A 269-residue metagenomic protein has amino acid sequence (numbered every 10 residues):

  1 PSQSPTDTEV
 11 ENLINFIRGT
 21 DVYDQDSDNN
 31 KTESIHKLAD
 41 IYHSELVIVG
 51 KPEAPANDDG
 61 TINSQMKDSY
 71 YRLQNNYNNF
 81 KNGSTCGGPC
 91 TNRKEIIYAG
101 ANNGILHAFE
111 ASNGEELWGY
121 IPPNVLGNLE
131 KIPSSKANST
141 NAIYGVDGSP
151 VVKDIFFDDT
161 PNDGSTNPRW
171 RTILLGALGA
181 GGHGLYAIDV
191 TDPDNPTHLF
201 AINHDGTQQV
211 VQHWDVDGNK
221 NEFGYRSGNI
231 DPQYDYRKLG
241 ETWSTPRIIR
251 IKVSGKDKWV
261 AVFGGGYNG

Functional and structural regions predicted by a protein language model:
P1-G269: A fold-level detector for beta-propeller and closely related beta-sheet-rich head/sensor domains
